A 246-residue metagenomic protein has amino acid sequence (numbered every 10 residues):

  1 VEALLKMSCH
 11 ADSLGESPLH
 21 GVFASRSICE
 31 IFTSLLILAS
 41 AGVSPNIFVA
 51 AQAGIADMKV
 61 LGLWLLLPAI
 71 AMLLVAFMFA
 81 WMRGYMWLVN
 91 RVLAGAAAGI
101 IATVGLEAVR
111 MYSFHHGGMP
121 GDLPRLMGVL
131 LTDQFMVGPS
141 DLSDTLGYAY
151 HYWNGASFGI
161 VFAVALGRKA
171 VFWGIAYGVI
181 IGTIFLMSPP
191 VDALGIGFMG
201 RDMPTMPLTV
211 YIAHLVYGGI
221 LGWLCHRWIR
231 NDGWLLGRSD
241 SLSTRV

Functional and structural regions predicted by a protein language model:
L19-V89: Transmembrane alpha-helices
L67-A80, S157-I160, A213-R227: Hydrophobic cores of alpha-helical transmembrane segments in multi-pass inner/ER membrane proteins, independent
M82-L93, V164-A170: Membrane-interface helix-boundary motifs at transmembrane edges
R91-F114: N-terminal signal-anchor transmembrane alpha helix
G95, L166-I184, R238: Internal alpha-helical transmembrane segments of multi-pass membrane proteins
H115-S140: Membrane-interface interhelical connector segments
H116, M187-Y211: Interfacial helix-loop-helix junctions of multi-pass membrane proteins
D232-V246: Short, highly charged, low-complexity non-transmembrane loops/tails of multi-pass membrane proteins
